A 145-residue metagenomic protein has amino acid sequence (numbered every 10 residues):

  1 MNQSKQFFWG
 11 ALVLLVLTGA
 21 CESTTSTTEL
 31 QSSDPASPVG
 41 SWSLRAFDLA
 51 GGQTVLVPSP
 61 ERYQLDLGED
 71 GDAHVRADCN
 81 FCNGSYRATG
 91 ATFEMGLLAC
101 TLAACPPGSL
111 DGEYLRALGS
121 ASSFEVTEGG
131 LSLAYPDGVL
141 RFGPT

Functional and structural regions predicted by a protein language model:
M1-G10: Bacterial N-terminal signal peptides that target proteins for export
N2, L14, D34-A36: Intrinsically disordered, low-complexity regions enriched in Ser/Pro/Gly/Gln/His and often acidic
G10-G19: Bacterial N-terminal signal peptides
G19-T145: Lipid interaction determinants
